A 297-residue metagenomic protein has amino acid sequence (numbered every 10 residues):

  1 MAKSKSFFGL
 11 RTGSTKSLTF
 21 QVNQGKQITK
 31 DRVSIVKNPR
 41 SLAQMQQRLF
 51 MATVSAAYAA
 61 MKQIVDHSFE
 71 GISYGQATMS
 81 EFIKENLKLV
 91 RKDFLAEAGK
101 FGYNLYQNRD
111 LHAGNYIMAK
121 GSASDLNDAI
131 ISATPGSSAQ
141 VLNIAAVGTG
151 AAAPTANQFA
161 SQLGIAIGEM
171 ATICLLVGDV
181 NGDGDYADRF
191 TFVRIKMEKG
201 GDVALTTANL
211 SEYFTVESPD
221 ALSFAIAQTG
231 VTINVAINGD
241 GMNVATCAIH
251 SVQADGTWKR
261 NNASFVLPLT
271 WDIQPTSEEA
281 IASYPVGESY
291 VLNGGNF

Functional and structural regions predicted by a protein language model:
M1-L126: Long, polar/Ser/Thr-enriched low-complexity segments that form simple helices or flexible linkers at protein ends
N23, N296-F297: Generic detector of intrinsically disordered, low-complexity segments in short proteins and peptide precursors
Y74-G295: Charged linear interaction tracts used for macromolecular binding and regulation
